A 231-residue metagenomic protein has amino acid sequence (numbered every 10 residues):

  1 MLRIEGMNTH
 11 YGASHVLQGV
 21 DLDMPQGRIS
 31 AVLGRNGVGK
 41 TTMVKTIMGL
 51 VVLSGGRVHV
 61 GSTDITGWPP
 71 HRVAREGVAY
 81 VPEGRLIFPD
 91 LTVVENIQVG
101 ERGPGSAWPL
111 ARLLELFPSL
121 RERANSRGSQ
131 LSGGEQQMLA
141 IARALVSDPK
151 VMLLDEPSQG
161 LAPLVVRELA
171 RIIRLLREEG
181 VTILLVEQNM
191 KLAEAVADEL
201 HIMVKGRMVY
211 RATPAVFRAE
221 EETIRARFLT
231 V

Functional and structural regions predicted by a protein language model:
L33-R35: The feature captures the beta-strand-to-loop junction immediately N-terminal to the Walker
M48: Helix-to-loop junction immediately C-terminal to a conserved catalytic motif
D64-R85, L110, E122-S126, P214-E222: ABC ATPase NBD coupling module
L91, L131, A144-L145: ABC ATPase signature
R127-L131, E135: Conserved ABC ATPase signature
V146-K150: A short, proline-enriched helix->beta-strand linker immediately N-terminal to the Walker B motif in ABC-type P-loop
I202-R211, A219-V231: C-terminal boundary and immediately downstream tail of ABC-type ATPase nucleotide-binding domains
